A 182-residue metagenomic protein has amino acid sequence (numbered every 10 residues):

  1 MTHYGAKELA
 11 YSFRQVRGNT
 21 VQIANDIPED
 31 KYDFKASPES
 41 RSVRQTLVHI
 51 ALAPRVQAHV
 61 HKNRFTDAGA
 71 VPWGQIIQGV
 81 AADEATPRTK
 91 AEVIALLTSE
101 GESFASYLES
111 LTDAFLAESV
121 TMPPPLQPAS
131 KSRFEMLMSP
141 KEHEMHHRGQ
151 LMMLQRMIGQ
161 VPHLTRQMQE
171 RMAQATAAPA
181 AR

Functional and structural regions predicted by a protein language model:
M1-E8, A53-A129, I158-R182: Short, helix-capping/interhelical loops that line the mouth of catalytic, cofactor-, or ligand-binding pockets
Y4, F13, Y32-F34, Y107 (+1 more regions): Aromatic side chains
Y4-K7, Y11, S37-Q45, P87-A91 (+2 more regions): Residues at secondary-structure transition points
A10-E29, D33: Mature N-terminal segment immediately following signal peptide/propeptide cleavage in secreted/periplasmic
F13-T20, V43-A58, I94-F104, L137-L151: Alpha-helical transition-metal enzyme core signature, strongest for iron centers
K31-S37, A117: Surface-exposed patches in mature extracellular/periplasmic domains of secreted proteins
